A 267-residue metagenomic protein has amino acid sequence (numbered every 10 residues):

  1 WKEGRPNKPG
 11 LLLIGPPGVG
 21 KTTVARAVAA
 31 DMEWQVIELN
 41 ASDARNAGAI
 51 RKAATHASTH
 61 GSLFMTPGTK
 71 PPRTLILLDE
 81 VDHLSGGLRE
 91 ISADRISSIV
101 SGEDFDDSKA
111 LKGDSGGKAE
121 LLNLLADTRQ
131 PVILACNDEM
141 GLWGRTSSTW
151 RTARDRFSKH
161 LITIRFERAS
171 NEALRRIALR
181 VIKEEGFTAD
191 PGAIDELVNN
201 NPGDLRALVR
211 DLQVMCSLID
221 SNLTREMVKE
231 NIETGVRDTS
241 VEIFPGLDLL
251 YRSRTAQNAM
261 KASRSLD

Functional and structural regions predicted by a protein language model:
E3-L39: Walker A/P-loop
I14, G192-L205, N231-R237: A short helix-loop-helix "switch/interaction" segment in the helical subdomain of ASCE P-loop NTPases
V36-P71, S115: Short glycine-rich substrate-engagement loop in P-loop NTPases that contacts/grips substrate
N40-S42, C136-N137, G144, L161-L174: Conserved AAA+ ATPase "SRH/arginine-finger" region at the nucleotide-binding site
S62-G113, A126, D138: Conserved P-loop NTPase "ATPase switch" module shared by AAA+ and STAND
I133, G141, S148, A207-D267: C-terminal alpha-helical interaction modules of replication/initiation AAA+ assemblies
M140-H160: Short regulatory helix/loop adjacent to the ATP-binding pocket of P-loop NTPases
R165-A193: Conserved small helical "lid"/interfacial subdomain of P-loop NTPases
